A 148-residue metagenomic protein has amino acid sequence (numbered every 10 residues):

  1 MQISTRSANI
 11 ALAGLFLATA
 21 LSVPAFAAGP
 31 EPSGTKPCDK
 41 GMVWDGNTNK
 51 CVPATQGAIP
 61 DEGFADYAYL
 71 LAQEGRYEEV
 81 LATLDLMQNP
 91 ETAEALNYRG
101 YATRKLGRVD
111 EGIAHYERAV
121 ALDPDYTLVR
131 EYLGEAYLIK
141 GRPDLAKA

Functional and structural regions predicted by a protein language model:
Q2-T5, P24-D66: Long, contiguous interaction/recruitment modules in multidomain scaffold/adaptor proteins
A11-S22: Bacterial N-terminal signal peptides
G57-E94, T103-K105: Alpha-helical segment of the N-proximal tetratricopeptide repeat
E91-A93, D125, R142: Short coil loop/turn residues that delineate tetratricopeptide repeat
